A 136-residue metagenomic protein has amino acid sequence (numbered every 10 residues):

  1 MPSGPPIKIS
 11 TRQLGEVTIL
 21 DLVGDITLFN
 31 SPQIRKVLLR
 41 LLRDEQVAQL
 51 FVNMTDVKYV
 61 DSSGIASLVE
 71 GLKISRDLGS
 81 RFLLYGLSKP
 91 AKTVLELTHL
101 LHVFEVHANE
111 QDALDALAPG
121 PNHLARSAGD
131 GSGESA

Functional and structural regions predicted by a protein language model:
M1, S10-R12, E96: Short secondary-structure boundary/capping segments
M1-P5, E16, V57-Y59: Short acidic/polar alpha-helix capping motifs at helix-coil junctions
P5-K36: STAS-typified acidic loop motif
R12, Y85, H107: General small-molecule cofactor/ligand-binding pocket signal
L14-G15, T55, N109-Q111: Conserved catalytic submotifs in the C-terminal HATPase_c
D21, S67-E70, E105-N109, G120: A general secondary-structure boundary signal
D25-F104: Amphipathic alpha-helical interaction surfaces in cytosolic regulatory modules
A108-A136: A charged, well-structured terminal subsegment
